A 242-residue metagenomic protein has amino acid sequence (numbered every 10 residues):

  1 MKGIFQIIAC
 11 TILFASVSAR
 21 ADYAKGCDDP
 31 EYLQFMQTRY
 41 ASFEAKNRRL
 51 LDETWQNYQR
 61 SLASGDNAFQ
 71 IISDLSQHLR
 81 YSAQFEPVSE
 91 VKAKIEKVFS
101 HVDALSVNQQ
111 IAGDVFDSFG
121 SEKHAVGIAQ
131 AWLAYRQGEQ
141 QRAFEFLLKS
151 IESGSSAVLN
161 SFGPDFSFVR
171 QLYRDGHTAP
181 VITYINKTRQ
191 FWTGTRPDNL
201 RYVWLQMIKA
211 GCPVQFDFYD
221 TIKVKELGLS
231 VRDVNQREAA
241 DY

Functional and structural regions predicted by a protein language model:
K2-C10: Sec-dependent signal peptide recognition, specifically the positively charged N-region followed immediately by
E53-Q59, V91-L105, R142-S150, T178-R189: Alpha-helical repeat scaffolds
Q56-F69, H101-F119, G154-A157: Flexible helix-coil transition and linker loops at the boundaries of alpha-helical arrays
I71-L75, G127, D165: TPR repeat positional signature
E122-A125, A129, S167: "A position-specific structural signal for the A-helix of alpha-solenoid helical repeats
P180-Y242: Terminal, low-structured helical/coil segments at or just beyond the last alpha-helical repeat
